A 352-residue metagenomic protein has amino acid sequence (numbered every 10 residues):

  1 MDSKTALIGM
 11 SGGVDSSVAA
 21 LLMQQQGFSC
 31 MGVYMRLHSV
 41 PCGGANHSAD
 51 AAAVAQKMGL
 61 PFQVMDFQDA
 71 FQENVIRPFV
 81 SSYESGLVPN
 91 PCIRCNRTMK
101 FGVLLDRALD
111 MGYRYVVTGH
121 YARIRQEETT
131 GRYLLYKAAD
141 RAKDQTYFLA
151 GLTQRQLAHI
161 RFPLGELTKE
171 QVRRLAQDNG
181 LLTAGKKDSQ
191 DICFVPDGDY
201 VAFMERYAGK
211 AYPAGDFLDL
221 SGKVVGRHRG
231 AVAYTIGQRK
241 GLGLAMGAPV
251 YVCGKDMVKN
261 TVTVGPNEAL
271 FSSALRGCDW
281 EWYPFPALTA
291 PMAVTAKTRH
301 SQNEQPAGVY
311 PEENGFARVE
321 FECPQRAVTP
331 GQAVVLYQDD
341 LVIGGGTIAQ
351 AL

Functional and structural regions predicted by a protein language model:
M1-A150, R161, K169-Q171: ATP-dependent adenylation/nucleotidyltransferase module used to activate substrates
G119-L352: AMP-forming adenylation/ATP pyrophosphatase catalytic core
